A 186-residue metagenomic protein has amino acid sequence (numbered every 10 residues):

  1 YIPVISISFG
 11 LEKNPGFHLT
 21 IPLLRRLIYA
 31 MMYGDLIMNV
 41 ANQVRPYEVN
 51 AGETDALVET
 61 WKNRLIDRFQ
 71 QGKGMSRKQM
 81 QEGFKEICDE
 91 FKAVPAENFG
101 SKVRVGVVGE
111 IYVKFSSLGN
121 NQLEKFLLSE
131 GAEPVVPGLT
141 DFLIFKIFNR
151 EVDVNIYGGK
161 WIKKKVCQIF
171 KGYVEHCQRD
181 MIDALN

Functional and structural regions predicted by a protein language model:
Y1-N186: An N-terminal assembly and electron-transfer interface module characteristic of large anaerobic redox and radical
